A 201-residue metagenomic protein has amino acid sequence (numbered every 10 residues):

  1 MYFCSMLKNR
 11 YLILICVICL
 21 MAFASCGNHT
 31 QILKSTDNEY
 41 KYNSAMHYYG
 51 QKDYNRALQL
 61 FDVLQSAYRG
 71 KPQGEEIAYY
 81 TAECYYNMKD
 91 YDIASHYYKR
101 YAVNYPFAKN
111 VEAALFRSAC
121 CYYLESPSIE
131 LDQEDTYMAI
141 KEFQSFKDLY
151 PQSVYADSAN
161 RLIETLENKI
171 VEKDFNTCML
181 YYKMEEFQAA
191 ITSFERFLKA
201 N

Functional and structural regions predicted by a protein language model:
Y2-Y11, A22-N201: Acidic, polar-rich low-complexity tracts and alpha-helical solenoid repeat scaffolds
L12-I18: Sec-dependent N-terminal signal peptides
